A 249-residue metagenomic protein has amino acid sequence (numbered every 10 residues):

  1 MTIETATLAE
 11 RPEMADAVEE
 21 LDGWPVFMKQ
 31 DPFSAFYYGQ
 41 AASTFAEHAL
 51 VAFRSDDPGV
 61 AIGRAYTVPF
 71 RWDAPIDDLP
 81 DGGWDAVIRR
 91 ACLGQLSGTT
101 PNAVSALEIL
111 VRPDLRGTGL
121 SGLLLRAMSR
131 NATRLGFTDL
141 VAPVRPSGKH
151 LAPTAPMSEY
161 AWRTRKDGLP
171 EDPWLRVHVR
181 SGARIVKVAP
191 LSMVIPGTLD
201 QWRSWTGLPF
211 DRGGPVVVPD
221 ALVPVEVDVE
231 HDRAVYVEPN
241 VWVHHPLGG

Functional and structural regions predicted by a protein language model:
M1-G83: Short amphipathic alpha-helix that is part of the acyltransferase structural core
E47, V237-W242: Short hydrophobic/aromatic beta-strand or adjacent loop that forms the aromatic wall/cage of a ligand/substrate-binding
L50, A65, L107-I109, V241: Conserved GNAT-family N-acetyltransferase fold
V68-E108, P146-E171, A189-R233: Conserved acyl-donor/pantetheine-binding loop and adjacent beta-alpha core of acyl/acetyltransferases and related
R112-D114: Active-site acidic-Proline motif in GNAT/NAT acetyltransferases
G117-R134, D139-A142: Conserved acetyl-CoA-binding loop-helix of GNAT-fold acetyltransferases
V179-K187: Conserved acetyl-CoA-binding loop of GNAT-fold acetyltransferases
H244-G249: Short beta-strand-to-coil "C-cap" segments at the C-terminal boundary of structured domains/repeats, marking
